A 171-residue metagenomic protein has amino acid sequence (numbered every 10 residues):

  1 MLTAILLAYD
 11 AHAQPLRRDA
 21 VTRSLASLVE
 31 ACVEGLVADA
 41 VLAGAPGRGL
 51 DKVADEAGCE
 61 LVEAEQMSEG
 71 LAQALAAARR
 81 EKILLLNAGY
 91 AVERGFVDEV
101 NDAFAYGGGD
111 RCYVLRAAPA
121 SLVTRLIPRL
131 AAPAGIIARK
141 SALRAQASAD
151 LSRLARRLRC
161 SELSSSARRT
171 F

Functional and structural regions predicted by a protein language model:
M1-E30: N-proximal low-complexity "stem/linker" segments adjacent to membrane-targeting elements
D10-L16, G47-G49, G89-F96: Short acidic, S/G/P-rich loop/turn micro-motifs used as interaction or catalytic elements
S27-V62: Acidic donor-binding segment of Leloir-type glycosyltransferases
A64, L86-A88: Catalytic metal- and UDP-sugar-binding loop of GT-A-like glycosyltransferases, i.e., residues flanking the conserved
A64-A78: Glycine-rich, basic loop-to-helix element that forms the pyrophosphate-binding segment of sugar-nucleotide handling
I83: Short aromatic/hydrophobic "clamp" motif used to bind/position activated sugar donors
E93-R156: Conserved catalytic core of nucleotide-sugar-dependent glycosyltransferases
L151-F171: Catalytic donor-sugar/metal-binding loop of nucleotide-sugar-dependent glycosyltransferases
